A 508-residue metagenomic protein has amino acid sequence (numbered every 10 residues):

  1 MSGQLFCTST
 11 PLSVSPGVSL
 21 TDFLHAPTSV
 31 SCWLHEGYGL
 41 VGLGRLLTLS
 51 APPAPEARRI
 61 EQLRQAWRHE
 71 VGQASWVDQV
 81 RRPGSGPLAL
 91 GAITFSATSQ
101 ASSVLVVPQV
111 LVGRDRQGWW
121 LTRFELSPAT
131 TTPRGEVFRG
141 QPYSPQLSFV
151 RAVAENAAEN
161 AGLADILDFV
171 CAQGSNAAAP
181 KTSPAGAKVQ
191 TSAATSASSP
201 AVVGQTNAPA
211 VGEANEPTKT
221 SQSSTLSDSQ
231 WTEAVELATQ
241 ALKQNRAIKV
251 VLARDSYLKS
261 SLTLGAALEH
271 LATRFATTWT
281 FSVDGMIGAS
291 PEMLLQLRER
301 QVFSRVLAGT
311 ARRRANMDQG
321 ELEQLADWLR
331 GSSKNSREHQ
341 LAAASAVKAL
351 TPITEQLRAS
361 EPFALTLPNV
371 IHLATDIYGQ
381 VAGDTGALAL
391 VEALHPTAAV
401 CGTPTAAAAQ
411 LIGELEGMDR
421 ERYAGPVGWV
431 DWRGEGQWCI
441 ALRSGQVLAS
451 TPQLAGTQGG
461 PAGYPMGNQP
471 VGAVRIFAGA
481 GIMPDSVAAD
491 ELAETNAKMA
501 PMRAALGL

Functional and structural regions predicted by a protein language model:
M1-P11, W119-A178, G186, Q296-D376 (+2 more regions): Cytosolic ligand/metal-binding cores
S2-N160, G212, A267, T280-L294 (+4 more regions): Cofactor- and metal-binding active-site motifs of prokaryotic enzymes that mediate redox/radical or nucleophilic
R58-E61, G72-P108, G113-R116, L121-T131 (+17 more regions): Hydrophobic/basic alpha-helical segments enriched in Actinobacteria
G91, V112, N245, L295 (+4 more regions): A residue-level signal for conserved active-site and pocket-lining positions in enzyme catalytic cores
D165-P180, E216-M293, R337-A342, A346 (+2 more regions): Active-site pocket-lining segments that scaffold enzyme catalytic pockets across diverse folds
K181, K188-Q190, Q205, E213 (+1 more regions): Charged/polar low-complexity intrinsically disordered segments
D384-L454, G467-L508: Conserved hydrophobic core element of enzyme catalytic domains
